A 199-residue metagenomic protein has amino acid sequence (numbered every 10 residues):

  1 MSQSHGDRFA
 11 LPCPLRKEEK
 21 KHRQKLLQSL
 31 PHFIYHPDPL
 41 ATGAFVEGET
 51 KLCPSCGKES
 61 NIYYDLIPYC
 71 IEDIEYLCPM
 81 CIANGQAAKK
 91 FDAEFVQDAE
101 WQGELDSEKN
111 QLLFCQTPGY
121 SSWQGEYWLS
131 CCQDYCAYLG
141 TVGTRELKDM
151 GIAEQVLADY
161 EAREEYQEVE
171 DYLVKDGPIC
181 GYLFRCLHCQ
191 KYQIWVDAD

Functional and structural regions predicted by a protein language model:
S2-S4: Serine residues within intrinsically disordered or low-complexity segments
R16-D199: Preference for intrinsically disordered or flexible, low-complexity segments and adjacent hinge/connector residues
